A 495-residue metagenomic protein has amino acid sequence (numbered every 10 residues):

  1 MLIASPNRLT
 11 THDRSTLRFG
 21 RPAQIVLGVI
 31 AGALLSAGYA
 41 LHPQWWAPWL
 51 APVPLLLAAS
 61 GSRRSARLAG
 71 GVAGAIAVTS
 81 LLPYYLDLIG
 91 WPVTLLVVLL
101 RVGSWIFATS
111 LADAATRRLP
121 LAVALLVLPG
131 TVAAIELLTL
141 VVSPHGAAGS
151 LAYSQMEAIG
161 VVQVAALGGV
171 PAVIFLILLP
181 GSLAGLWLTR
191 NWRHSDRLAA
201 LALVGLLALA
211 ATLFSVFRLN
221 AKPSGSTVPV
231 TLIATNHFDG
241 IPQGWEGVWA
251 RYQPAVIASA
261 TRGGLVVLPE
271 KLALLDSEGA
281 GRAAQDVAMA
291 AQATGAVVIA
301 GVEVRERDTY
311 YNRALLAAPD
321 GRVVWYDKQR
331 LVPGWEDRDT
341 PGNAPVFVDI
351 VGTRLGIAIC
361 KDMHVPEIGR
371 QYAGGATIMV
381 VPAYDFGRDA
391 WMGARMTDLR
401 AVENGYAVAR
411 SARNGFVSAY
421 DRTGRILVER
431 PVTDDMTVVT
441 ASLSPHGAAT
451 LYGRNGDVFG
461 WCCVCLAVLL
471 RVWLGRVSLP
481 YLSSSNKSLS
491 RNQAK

Functional and structural regions predicted by a protein language model:
L2-L219, G387, Y420-T423, L427 (+1 more regions): Membrane-embedded alpha-helical bundles of multi-pass enzymes that act on lipidic or dolichyl-linked glycan substrates
P43, L81-Y85, E136, V230 (+7 more regions): Active-site beta-strand/loop signature of hydrolases that rely on acidic residues for catalysis
L86-V93, L138-V170, A293, T309-R370 (+2 more regions): Active-site catalytic loop in hydrolytic enzyme cores
L206-A260, D389-M392, L399-R400, A409 (+1 more regions): Non-cytosolic juxtamembrane linkers/loops that tether extracellular or periplasmic domains to nearby transmembrane
F217-G334, V348: Soluble catalytic regions of membrane-associated enzymes that act on cell-envelope and secretory-pathway components
L265, G279-I299, E306, T353-R354 (+1 more regions): CN hydrolase (nitrilase-like) catalytic-core segments centered on the catalytic cysteine and neighboring Lys/Glu
L469-K495: Juxtamembrane interface at the cytosolic side of transmembrane helices
